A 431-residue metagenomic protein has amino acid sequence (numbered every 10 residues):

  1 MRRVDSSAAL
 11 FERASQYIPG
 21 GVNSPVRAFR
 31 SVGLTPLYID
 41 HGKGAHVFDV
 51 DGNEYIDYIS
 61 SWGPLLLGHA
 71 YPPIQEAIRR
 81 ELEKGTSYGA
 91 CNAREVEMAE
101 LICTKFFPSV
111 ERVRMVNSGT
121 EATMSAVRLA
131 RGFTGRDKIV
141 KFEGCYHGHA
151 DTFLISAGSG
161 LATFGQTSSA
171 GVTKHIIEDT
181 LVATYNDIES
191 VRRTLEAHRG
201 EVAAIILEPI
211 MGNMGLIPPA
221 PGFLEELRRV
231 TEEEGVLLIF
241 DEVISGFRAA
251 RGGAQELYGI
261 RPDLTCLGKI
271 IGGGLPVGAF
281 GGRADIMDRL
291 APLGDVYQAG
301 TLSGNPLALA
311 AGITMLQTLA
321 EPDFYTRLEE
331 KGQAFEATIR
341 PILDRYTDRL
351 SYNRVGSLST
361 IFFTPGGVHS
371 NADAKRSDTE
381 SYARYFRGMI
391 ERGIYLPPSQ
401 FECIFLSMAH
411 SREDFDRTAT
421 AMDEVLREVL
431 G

Functional and structural regions predicted by a protein language model:
M1-G431: Conserved N-terminal phosphate-binding loop of PLP-dependent enzymes in the Aspartate aminotransferase
